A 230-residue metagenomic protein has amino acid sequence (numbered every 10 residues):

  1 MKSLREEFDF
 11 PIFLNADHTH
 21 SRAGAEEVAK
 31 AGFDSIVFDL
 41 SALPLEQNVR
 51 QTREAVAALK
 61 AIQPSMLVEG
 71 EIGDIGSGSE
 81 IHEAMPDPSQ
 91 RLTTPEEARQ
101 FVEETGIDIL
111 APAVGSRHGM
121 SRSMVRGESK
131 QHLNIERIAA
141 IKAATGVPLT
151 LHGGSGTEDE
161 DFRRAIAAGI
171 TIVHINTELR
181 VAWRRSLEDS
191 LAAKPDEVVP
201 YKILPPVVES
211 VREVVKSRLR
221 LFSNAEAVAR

Functional and structural regions predicted by a protein language model:
M1-P11, H18-T145, D159-I175, V181 (+3 more regions): Alpha/beta enzyme core
L151-G153: Thr-Gly-centered strand-to-loop micro-motif
D196-L204: Short beta-alpha connecting loops at secondary-structure transitions that line or flank enzyme active sites
P205, E209, A229-R230: C-terminal regulatory/interaction regions
V211-V215, A225: Acidic, glycine-enriched catalytic cores built around paired aspartates
